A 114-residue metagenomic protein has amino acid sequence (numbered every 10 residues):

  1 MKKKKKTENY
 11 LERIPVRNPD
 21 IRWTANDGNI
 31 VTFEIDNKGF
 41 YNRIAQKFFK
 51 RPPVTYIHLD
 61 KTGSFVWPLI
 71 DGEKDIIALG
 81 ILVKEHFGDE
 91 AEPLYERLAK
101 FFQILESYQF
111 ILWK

Functional and structural regions predicted by a protein language model:
M1-E12, R17, F48-K114: Long, charge-rich, low-complexity alpha-helical segments
M1-G39: Hydrophobic packing positions characteristic of elongated beta-solenoid/beta-helix-type spike/fiber shafts
F33, N37-Y56: Alpha-helical membrane-targeting segments
